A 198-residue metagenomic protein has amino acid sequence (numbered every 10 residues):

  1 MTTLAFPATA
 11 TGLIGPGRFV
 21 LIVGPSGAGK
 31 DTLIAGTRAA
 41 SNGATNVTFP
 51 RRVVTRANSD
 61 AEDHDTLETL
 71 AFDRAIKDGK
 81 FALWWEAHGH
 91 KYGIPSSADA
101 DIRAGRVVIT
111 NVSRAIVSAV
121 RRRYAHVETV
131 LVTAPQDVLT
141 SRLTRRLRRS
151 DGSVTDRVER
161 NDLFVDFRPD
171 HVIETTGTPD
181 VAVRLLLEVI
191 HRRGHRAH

Functional and structural regions predicted by a protein language model:
I22: Hydrophobic anchor at the beta1->P-loop junction of P-loop NTPases
P25: P-loop (Walker A) phosphate-binding loop of NTP-binding proteins
K30: Conserved lysine of the Walker
A39-F49: Post-Walker A helix-loop "phosphate-sensing" segment adjacent to the P-loop in P-loop NTPases
T48, R52-V108, V112-R114: ATP-dependent small-molecule kinase phosphotransfer cores that center on conserved nucleotide phosphate-binding segments
V108-S113, R123-R146: Conserved phosphate-donor/acceptor-positioning beta-strand/loop module used by diverse small-molecule
R145-H198: Small-molecule kinase domains that catalyze NTP-dependent phosphoryl transfer to phosphate-bearing small molecules
